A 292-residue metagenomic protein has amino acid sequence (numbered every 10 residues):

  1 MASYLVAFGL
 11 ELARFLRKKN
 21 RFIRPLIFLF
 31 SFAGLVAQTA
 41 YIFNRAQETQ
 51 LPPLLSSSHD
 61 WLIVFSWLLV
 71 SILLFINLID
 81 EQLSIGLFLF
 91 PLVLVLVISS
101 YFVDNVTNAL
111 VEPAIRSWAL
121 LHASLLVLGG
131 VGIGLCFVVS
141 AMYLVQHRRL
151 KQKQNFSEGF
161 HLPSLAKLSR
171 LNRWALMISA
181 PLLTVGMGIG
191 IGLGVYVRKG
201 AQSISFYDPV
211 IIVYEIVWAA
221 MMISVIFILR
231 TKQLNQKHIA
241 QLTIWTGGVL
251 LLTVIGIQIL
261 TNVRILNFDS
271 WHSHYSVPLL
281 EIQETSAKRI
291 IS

Functional and structural regions predicted by a protein language model:
M1-L16, F22-T107, L126-Q146, K167-V197 (+1 more regions): Hydrophobic cores of alpha-helical transmembrane segments in multi-pass integral membrane proteins
R24, N108-L110, A114, S157-F160 (+1 more regions): Generic structural signal for short, flexible, solvent-exposed coil/loop and linker residues
A109-V127: Active-site glycine-rich loop that binds ribose-phosphate moieties when present
L150-A166: Juxtamembrane inter-helical linkers in multi-pass membrane proteins
L252-I291: Juxtamembrane boundary at the C-terminal end of a transmembrane helix
